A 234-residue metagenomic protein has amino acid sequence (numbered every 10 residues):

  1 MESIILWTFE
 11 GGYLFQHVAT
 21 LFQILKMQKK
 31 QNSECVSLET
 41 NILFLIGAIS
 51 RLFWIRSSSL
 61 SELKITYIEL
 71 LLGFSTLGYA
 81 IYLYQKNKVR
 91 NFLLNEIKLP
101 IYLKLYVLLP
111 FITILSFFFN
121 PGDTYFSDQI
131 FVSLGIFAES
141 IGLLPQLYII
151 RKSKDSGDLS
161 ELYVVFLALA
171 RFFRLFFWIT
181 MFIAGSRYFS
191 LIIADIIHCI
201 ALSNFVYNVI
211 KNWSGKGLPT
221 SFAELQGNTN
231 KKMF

Functional and structural regions predicted by a protein language model:
M1-F234: Alpha-helical membrane-protein topology signature
